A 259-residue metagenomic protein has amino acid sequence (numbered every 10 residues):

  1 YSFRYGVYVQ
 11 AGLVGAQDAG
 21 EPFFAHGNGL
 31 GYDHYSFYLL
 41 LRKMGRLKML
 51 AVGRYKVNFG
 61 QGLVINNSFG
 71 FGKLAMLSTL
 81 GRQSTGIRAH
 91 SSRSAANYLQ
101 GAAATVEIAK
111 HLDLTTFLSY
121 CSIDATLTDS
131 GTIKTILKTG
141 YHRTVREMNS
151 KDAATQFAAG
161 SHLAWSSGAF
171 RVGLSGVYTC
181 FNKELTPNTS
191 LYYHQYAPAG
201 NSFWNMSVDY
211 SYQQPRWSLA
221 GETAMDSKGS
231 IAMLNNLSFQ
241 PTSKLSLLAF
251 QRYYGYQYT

Functional and structural regions predicted by a protein language model:
Y1-T259: Outer-membrane beta-barrel channel domains
